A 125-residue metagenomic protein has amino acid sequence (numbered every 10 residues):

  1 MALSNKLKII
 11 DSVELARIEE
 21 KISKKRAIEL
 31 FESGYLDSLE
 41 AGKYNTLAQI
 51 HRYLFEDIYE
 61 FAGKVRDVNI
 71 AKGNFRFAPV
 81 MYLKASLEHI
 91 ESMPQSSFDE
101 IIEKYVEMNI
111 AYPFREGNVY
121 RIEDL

Functional and structural regions predicted by a protein language model:
M1-D124: FIC/Doc superfamily catalytic core
